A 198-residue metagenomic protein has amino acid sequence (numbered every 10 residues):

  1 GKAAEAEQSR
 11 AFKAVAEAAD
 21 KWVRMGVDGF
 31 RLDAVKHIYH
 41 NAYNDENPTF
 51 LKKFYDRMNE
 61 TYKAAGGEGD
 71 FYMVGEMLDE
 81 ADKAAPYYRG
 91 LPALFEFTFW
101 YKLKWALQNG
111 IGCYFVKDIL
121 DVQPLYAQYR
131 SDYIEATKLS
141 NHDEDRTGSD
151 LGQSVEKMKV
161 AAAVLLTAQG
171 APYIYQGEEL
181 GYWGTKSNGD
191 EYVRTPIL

Functional and structural regions predicted by a protein language model:
G1-E7, L139-G148: Short glycine/proline-rich turn/loop motifs
G1-R24, K53: Chitinase-like catalytic core of GlcNAc-active glycosidases
E17-A18, R31-S131, E135, Q153-V155 (+2 more regions): Active-site-proximal helices and loops of the catalytic beta/alpha 8
W22, L32-D33, H142: Conserved structural-core and active-site-/substrate-pathway-adjacent residues in large, well-folded domains of enzymes
D28, P172: Short acidic/polar active-site loop segments enriched in Thr and Asp
D143-A161: A short, flexible low-complexity segment enriched in Lys/Arg and Gly/Pro that occurs in N-terminal basic tails
D143-E144, E179-G181: Short, glycine-/Ser/Thr-/acidic-enriched flexible segments
